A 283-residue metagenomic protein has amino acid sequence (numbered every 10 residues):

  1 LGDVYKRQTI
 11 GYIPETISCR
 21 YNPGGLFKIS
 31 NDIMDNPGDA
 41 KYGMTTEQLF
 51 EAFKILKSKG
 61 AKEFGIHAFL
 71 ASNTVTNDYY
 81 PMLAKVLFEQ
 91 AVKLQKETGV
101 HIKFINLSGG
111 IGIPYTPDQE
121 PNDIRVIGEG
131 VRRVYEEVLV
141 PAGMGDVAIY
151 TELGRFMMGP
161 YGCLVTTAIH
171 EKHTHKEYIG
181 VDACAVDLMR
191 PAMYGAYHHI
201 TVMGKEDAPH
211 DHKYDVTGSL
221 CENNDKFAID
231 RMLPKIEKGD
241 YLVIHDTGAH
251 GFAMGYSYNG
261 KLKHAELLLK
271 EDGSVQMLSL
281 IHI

Functional and structural regions predicted by a protein language model:
L1-Y5, I283: Short, small-residue-biased leader/transition segments that mark boundaries at the very start of proteins
R7-I10: Short amphipathic alpha-helix with an adjacent loop that forms part of the alpha/beta core around
I13, P23-H170: Active-site loop/helix belt of alpha/beta enzymes
T16: Metal-assisted phosphate- and nucleotidyl-transfer catalytic regions
C19: Short conserved active-site loop signatures built around small residues
S30, H67, H198-H199, H282: Histidine-centered active-site/metal-ligand motif
L139, M144-L280: Charged (often Lys/Glu-rich) extended helix/loop segments that serve as interaction or gating elements
